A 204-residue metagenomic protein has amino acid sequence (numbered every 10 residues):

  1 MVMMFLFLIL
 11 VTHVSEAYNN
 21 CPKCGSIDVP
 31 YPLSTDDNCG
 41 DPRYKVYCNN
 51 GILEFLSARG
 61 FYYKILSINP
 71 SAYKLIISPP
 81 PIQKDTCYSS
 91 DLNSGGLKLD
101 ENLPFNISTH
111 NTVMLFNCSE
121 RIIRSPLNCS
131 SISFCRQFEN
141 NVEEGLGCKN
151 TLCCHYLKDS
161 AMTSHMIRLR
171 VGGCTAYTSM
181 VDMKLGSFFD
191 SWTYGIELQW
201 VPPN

Functional and structural regions predicted by a protein language model:
M1-N204: Typically disulfide-stabilized, N-glycosylated extracellular/lumenal ectodomains of secreted and cell-surface proteins
